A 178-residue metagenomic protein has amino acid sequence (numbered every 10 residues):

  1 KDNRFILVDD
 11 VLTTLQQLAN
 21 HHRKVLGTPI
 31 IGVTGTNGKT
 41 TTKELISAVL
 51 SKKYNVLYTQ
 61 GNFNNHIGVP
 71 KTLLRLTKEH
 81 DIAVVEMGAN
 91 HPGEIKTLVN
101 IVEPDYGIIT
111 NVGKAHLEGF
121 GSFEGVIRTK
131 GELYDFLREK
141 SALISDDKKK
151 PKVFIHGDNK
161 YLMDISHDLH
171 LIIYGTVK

Functional and structural regions predicted by a protein language model:
K1, G157-Y161, T176-V177: Short, polar loop motifs at secondary-structure junctions
K1-Q17: N-terminal leader/targeting and accessory segments in enzymes
I6, L57, I172: General small-molecule cofactor/ligand-binding pocket signal
D9, I173-V177: Flexible, Lys/Arg-rich cytosolic regulatory linkers and terminal tails that connect or flank
T13-G157, Y161-L169: Phosphate-binding loop of NTP-binding sites
